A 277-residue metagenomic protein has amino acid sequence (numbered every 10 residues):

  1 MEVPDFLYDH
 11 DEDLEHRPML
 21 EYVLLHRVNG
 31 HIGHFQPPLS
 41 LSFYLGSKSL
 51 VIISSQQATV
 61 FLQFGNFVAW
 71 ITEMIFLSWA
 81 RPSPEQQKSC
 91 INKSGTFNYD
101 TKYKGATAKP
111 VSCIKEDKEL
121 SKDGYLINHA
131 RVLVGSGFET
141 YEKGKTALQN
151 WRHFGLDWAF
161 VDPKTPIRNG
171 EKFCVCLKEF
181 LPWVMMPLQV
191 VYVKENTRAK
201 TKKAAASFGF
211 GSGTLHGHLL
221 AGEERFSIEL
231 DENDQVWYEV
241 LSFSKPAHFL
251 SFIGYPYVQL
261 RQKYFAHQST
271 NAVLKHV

Functional and structural regions predicted by a protein language model:
E2-G33, S54-F180: Hydrophobic ligand-binding cavity/cleft-lining segments
P4, S40-F43, S47: Intrinsic disorder
F35-P38, V51: Intrinsically disordered, low-complexity segments enriched in serine/threonine/proline/glycine and often basic
G46-S49, S55: N-terminal mitochondrial targeting presequence
Q87, P246-V277: A conserved amphipathic terminal alpha-helix motif
F180-E232: Hydrophobic-ligand binding "helix-grip"
T214-L260: Beta-strand/loop substructures that line and gate deep hydrophobic ligand-binding cavities in soluble
